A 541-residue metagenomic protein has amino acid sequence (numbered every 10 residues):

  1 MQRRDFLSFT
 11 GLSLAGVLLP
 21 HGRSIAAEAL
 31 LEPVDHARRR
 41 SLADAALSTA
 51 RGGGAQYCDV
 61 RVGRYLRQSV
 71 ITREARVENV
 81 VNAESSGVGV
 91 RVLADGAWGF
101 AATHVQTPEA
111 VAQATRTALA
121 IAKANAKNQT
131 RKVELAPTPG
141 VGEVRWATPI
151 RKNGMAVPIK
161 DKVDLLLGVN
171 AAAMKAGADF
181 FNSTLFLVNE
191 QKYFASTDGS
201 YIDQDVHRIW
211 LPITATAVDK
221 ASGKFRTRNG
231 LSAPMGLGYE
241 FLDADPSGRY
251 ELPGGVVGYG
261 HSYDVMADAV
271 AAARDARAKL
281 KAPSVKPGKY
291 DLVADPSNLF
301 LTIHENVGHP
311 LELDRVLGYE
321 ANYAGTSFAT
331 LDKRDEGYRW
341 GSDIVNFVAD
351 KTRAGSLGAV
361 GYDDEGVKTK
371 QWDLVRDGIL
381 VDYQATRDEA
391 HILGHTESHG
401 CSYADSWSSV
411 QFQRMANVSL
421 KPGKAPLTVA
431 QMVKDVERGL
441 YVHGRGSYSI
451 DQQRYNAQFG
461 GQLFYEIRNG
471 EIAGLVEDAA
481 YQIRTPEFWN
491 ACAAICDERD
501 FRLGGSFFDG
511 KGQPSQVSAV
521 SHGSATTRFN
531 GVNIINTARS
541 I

Functional and structural regions predicted by a protein language model:
Q2-I541: N-terminal small-residue-enriched
